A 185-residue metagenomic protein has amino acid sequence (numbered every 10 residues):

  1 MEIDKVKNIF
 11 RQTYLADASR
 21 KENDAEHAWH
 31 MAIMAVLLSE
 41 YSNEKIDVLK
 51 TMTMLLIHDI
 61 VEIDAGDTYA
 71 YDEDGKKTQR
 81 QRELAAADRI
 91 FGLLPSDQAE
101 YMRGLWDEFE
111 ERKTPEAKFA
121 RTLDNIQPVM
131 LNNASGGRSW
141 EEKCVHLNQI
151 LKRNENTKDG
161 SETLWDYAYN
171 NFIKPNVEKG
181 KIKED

Functional and structural regions predicted by a protein language model:
M1-D185: Alpha-helical, largely C-terminal catalytic domains that coordinate divalent metal ions via clustered Asp/Glu/His
